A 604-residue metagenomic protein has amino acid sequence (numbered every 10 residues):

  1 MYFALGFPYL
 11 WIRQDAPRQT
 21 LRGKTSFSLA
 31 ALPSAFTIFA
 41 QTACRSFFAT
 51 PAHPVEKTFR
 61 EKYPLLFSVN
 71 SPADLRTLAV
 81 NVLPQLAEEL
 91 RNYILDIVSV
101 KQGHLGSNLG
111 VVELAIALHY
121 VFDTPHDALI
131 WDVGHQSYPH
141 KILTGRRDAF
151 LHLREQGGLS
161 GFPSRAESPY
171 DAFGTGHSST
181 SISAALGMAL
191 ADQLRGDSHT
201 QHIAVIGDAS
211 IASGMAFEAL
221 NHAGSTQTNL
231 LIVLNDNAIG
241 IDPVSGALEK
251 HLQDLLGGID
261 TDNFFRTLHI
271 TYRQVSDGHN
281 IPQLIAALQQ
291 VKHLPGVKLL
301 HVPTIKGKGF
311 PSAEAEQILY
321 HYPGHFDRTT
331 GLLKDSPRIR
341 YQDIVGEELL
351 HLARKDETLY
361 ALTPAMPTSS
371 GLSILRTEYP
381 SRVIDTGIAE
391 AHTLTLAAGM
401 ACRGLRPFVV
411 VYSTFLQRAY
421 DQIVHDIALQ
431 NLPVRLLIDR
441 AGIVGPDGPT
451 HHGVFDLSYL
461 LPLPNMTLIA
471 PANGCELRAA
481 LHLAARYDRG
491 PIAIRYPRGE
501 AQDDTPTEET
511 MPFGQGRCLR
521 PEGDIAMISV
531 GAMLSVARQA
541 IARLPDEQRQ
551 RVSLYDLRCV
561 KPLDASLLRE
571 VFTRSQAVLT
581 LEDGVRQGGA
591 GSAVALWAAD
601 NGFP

Functional and structural regions predicted by a protein language model:
E56-I142, D277, I281: N-terminal amphipathic, basic-rich helices that act as targeting or association modules
K62, H104-T226, Y341, T358-L359 (+2 more regions): Cofactor-binding active-site loop characterized by glycine-rich and histidine/acidic residues
K101-G103, D127-I130, F173-G174, D197-S213 (+6 more regions): A short, small-residue-rich loop immediately preceding and capping a beta-strand
F150-L159, S225-N237, A428-R440: A glycine-rich helix N-cap at a beta->alpha junction
D171-R338, Q342-E347, M466-S575: Glycine-rich ThDP/TPP pyrophosphate-binding loop and its adjacent helix/strand module within ThDP-dependent enzymes
F310-Q417, Q422-L432, I528-G531: Non-catalytic terminal/interface segments that mediate subunit docking, oligomerization, and allosteric communication
L333-P337, G445-D447, M466-T467, G591-P604: Peripheral docking tails and interdomain loops at the edges of cofactor- or intermediate-handling domains
